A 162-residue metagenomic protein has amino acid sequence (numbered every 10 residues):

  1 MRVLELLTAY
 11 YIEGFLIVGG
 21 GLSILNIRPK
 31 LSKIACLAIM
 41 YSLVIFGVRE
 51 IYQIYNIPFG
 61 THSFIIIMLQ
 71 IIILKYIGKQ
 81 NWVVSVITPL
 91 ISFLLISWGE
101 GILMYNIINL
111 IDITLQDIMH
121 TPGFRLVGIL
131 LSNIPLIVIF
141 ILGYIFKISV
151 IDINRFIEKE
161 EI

Functional and structural regions predicted by a protein language model:
M1-E13, F124-I129: Hydrophobic transmembrane alpha-helical segments in integral membrane proteins
T8-I27: N-terminal signal-anchor/start-transfer transmembrane helix
I27, Y41, I45, I66-T88 (+2 more regions): Short helix-perturbing small/polar motifs within transmembrane alpha-helices
L37-Y55: A generic, lipid-embedded transmembrane alpha helix
G78, N133-I148: Membrane-water interface at the C-terminal end of transmembrane alpha helices
F93-N106: Mid-bilayer segments of alpha-helical transmembrane spans in multi-pass integral membrane proteins that mediate
N109-T121: Membrane-interface helix termini and inter-helical loops of multi-pass transporters
V150-I162: Short, highly charged, low-complexity non-transmembrane loops/tails of multi-pass membrane proteins
